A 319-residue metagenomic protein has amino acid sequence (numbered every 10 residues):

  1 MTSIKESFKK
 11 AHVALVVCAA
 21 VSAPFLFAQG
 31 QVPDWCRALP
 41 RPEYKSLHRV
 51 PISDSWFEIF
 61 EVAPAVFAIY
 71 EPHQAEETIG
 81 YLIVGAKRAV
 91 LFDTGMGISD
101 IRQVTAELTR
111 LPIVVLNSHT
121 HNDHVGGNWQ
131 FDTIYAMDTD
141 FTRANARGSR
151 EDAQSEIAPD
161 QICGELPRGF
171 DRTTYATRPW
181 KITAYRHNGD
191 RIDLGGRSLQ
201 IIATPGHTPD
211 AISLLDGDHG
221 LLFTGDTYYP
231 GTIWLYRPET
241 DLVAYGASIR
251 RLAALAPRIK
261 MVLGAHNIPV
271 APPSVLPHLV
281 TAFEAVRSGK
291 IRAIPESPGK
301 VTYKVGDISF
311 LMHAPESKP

Functional and structural regions predicted by a protein language model:
S3-L15: Bacterial N-terminal signal peptides that target proteins for export
A14-P24: Bacterial N-terminal signal peptides
F27-R49, A247-P319: Accessory terminal helices/loops
E43-W56, F60-P64, D138-I202, T208 (+5 more regions): Metallo-beta-lactamase
S53-E107, S213-Y229: Conserved beta-strand hairpin/beta-sheet module of binuclear metal-dependent hydrolase folds, prominently
P72, T94-G95, S118-H121, M137 (+2 more regions): Active-site-proximal beta-strand/loop segments in catalytic clefts of secreted hydrolases
A89, M96-G97, A176-T177, A184 (+2 more regions): Metallo-beta-lactamase
I98-D193, P230, L279-A293: Active-site HxH/HxHxD metal-binding segment of metal-dependent hydrolases
